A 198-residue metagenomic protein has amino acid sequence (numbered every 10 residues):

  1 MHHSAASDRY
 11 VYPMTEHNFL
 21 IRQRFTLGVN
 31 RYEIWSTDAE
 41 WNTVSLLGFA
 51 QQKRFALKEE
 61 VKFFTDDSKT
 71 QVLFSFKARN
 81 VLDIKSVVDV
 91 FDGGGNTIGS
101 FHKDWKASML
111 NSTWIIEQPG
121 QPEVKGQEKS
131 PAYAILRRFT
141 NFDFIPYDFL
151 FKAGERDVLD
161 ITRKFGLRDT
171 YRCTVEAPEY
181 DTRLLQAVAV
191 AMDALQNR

Functional and structural regions predicted by a protein language model:
H2-L73, A78-V87, G93-T97, D104-R198: Low-complexity or membrane-interfacial segments used for flexible interactions
